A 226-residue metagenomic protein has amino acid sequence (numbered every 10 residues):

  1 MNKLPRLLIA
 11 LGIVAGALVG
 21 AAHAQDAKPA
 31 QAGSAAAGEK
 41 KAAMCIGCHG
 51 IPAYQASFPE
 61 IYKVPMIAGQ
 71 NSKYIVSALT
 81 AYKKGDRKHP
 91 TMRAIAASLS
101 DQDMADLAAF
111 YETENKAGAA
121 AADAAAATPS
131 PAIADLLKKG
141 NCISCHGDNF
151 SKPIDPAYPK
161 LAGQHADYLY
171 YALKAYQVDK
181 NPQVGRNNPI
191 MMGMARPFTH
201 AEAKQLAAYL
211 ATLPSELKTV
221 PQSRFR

Functional and structural regions predicted by a protein language model:
M1-I9: Bacterial N-terminal signal peptides that target proteins for export
V14-A24: C-terminal segment of classical bacterial N-terminal signal peptides
H23-A42, Q55-A56, E60-K63, E112-K138 (+4 more regions): Electrostatic cytochrome c docking/interface patches
A35, P52-Y82, R93-S98, D135 (+3 more regions): Gly/Gly-Pro-rich "capping" loops immediately C-terminal to redox-active cysteine motifs in periplasmic/lumenal
A43-P52, L107, G140-N149, L206 (+1 more regions): The canonical Cys-X-X-Cys-His
P59-E60, K88, A126, S151-I154 (+1 more regions): N-terminal alpha-helical segment
I61, S72-A126: Extracytoplasmic c-type cytochrome modules immediately beyond a signal peptide or single-pass transmembrane anchor
A97-A120, M194-F225: C-terminal capping alpha-helices of c-type cytochrome domains
